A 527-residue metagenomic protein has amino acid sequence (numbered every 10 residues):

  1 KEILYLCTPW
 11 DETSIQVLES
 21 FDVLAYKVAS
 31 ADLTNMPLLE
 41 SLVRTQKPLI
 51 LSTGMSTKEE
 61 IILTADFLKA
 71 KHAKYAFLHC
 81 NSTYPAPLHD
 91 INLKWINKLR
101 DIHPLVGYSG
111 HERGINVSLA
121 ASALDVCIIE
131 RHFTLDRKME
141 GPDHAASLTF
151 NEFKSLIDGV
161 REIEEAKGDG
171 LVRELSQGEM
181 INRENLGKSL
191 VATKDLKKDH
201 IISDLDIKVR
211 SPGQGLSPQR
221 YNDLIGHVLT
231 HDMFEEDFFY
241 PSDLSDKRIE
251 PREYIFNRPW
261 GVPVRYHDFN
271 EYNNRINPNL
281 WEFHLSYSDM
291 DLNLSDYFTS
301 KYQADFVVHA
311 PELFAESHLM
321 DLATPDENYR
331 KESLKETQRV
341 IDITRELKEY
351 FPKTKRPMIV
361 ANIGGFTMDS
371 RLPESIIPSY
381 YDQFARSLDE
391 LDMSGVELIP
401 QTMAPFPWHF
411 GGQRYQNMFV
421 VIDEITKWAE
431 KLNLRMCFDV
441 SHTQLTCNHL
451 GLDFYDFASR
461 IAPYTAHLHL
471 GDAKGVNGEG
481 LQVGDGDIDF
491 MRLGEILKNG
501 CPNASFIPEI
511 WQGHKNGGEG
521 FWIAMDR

Functional and structural regions predicted by a protein language model:
K1-D268, K498: Catalytic cores and adjacent flexible loops of soluble metabolic enzymes that perform enolate/carbanion chemistry on
Y5-C7, Y26-V28, L49-L51, Y75-H79 (+10 more regions): Hydrophobic faces of well-ordered beta-strands that scaffold small-molecule active sites in alpha/beta enzyme cores
W10-E12, A29-A31, G54-S56, C80-Y84 (+11 more regions): Active-site beta-loop-alpha junctions enriched in small/polar residues
I15-F21, L38-L42, E60-K69, A86-N92 (+4 more regions): Distinct, well-ordered alpha-helical segments
E19, S41-R44, A65-H72, S122-A123 (+7 more regions): Acidic (Asp/Glu)-rich catalytic clusters
D246-D342: N-terminal pre-domain/capping segments
D326-R435, L445: Active-site acidic/histidine proton-transfer and metal-coordination neighborhood in alpha/beta enzyme cores
T337-P357, M368-L372, R386, T426 (+2 more regions): Histidine-acidic metal/acid-base catalytic patches
